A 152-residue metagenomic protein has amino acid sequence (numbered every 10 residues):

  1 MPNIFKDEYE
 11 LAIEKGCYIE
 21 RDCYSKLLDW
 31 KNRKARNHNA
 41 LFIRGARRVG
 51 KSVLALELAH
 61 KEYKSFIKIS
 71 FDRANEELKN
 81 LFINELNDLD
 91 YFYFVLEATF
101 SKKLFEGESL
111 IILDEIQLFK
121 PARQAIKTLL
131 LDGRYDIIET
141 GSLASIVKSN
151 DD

Functional and structural regions predicted by a protein language model:
M1-D152: Phosphate-binding site recognition
